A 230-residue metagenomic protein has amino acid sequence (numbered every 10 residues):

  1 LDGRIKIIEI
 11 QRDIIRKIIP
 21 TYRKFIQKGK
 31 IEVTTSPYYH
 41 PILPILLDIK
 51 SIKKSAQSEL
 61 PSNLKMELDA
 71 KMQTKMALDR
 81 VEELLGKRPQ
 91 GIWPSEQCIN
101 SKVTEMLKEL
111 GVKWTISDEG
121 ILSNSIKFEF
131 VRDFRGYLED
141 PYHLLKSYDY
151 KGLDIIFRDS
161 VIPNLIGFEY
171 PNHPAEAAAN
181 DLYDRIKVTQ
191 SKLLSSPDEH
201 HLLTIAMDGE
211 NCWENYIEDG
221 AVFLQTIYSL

Functional and structural regions predicted by a protein language model:
L1: Extended, charge-enriched "interface" segments that sit outside catalytic cores
K6-I10: Extended recognition/assembly regions associated with phosphoester-bond processing machinery
Q11-I15: Glycine-rich anion/phosphate-binding loops
R16-W93, K151-P171, H200-T204: Metal-dependent polysaccharide deacetylase catalytic core of the NodB/CE4 family, i.e., the active-site-bearing domain
W93-A206, E214-L230: Active-site-adjacent pocket scaffolds in enzyme catalytic domains
